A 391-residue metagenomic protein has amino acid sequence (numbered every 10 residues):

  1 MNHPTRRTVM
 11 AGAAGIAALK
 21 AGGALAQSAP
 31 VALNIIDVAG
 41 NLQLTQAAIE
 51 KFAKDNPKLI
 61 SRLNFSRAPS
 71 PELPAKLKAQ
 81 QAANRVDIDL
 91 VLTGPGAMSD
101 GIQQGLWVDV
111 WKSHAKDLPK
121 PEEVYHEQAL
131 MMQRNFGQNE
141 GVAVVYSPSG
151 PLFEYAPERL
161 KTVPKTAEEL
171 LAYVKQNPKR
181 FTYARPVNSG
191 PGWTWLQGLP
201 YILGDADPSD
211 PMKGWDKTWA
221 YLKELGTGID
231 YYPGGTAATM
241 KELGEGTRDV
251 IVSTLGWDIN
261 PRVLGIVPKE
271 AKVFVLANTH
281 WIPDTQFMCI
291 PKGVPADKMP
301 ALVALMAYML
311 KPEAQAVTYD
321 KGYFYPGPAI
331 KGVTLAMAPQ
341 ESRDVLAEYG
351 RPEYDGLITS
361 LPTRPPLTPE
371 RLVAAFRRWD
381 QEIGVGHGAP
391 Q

Functional and structural regions predicted by a protein language model:
M1-I16, K20: N-terminal secretory signal peptides and thylakoid transit peptides that target proteins across membranes
S28-S99: Early extracytoplasmic/lumenal segment of secretory-pathway proteins
V38-Q46, A68-P71, T93-M98, I102-A238: Extracytoplasmic ligand-binding site segments that recognize negatively charged/polar headgroups
Q81-L92, L106-W107, N177-R180, E245-V252: Alpha-to-beta junction loops
L152-R159, P200-I202, T285-K298, V317-T318: A bilobed periplasmic-binding-protein/Venus flytrap-type ligand-binding module shared by bacterial periplasmic
G228-P295, L335-D344: Extracytoplasmic/periplasmic substrate-binding proteins
M288-I358: Mature extracytoplasmic/periplasmic domains
P352-Q391: Conserved C-terminal helix/tail region of periplasmic/extracytoplasmic solute-binding proteins
